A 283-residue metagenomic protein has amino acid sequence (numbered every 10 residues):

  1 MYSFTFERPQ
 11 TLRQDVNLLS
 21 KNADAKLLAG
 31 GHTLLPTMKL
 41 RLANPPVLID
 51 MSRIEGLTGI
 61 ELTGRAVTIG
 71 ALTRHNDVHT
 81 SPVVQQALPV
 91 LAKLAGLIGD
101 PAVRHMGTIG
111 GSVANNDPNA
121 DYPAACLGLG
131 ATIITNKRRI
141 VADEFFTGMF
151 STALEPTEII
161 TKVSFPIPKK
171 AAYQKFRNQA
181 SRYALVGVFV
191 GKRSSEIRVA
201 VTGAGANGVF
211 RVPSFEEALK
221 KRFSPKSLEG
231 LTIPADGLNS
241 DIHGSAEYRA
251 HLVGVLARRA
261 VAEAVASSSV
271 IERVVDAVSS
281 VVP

Functional and structural regions predicted by a protein language model:
M1-P283: C-terminal structural segment of proteins
